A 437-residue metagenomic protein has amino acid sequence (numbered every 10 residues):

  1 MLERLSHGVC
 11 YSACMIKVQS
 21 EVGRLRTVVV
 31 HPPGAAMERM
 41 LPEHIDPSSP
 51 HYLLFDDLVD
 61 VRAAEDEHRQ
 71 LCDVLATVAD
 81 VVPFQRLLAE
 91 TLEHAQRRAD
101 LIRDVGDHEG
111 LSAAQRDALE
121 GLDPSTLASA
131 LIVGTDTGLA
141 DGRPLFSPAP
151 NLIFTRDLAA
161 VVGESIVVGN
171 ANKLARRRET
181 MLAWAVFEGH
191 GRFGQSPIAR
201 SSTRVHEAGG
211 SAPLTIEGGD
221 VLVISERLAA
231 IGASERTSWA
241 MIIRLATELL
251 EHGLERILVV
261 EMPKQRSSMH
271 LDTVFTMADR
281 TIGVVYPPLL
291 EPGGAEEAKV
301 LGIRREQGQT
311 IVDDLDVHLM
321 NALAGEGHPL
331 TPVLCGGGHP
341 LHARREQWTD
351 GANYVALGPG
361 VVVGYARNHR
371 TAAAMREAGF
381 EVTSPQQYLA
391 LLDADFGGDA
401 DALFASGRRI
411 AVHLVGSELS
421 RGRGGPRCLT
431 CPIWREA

Functional and structural regions predicted by a protein language model:
M1-C14: N-terminal amphipathic/basic-hydrophobic helices that include classical n-h-c signal peptides and signal-anchor
Y11-A437: The feature marks the mature, well-folded catalytic cores of soluble enzymes
